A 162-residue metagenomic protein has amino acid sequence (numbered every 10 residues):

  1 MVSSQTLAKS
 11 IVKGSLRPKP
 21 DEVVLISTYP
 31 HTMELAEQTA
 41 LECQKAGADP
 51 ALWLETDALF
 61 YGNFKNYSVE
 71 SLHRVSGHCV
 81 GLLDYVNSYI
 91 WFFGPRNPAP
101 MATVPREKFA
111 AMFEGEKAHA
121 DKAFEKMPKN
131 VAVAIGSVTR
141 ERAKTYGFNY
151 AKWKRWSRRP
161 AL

Functional and structural regions predicted by a protein language model:
M1-L162: Active-site bordering "gate/hinge" segments that shape substrate access to catalytic or cofactor-binding pockets
